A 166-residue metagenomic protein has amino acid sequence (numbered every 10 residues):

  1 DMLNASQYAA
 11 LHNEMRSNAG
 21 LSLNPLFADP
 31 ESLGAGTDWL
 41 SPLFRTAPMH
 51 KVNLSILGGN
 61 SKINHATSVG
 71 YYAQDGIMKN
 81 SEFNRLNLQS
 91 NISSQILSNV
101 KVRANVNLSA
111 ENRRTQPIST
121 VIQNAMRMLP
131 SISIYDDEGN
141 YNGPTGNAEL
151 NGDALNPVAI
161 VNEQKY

Functional and structural regions predicted by a protein language model:
D1-K79, I118-T120, E149-K165: Residues embedded in well-ordered regular secondary structure
K62-D75, K79-I134, E163-Y166: Transmembrane beta-barrel strand/turn architecture of Gram-negative outer membrane proteins
E138-G139: Intrinsic-disorder/low-complexity loop/linker signature
